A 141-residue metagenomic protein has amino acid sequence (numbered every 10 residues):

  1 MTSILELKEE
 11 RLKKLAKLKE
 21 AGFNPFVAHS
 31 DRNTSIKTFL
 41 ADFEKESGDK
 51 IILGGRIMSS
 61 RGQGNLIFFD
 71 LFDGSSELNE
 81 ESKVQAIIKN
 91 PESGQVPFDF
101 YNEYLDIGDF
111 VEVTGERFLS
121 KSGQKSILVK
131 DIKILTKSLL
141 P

Functional and structural regions predicted by a protein language model:
M1-P141: Class II aminoacyl-tRNA synthetase catalytic cores and aaRS-like
